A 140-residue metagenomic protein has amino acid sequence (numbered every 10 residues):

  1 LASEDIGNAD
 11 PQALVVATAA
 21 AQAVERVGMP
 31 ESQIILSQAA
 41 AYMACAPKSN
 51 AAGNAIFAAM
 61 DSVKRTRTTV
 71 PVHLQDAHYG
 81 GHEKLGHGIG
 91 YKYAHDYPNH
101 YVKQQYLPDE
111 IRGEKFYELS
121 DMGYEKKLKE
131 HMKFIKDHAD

Functional and structural regions predicted by a protein language model:
L1-Y101, P108-D140: Terminal-proximal interaction/regulatory segments of ATP-powered molecular machines
